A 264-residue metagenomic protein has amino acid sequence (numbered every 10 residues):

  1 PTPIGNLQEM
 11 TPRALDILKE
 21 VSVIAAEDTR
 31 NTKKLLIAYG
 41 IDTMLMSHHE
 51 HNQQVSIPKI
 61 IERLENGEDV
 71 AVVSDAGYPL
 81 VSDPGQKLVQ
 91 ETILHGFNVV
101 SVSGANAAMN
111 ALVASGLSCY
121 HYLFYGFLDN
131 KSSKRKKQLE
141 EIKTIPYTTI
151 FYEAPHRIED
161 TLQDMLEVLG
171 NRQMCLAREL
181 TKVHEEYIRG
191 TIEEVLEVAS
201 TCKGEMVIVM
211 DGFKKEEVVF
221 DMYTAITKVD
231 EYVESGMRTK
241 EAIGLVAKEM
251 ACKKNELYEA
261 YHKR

Functional and structural regions predicted by a protein language model:
P1-H51: Glycine-rich, flexible N-terminal cofactor/catalytic loop recognition
I4-G5, D75-P79, P155-R157, F213-K215: Short glycine-rich anion-binding loops that position phosphate/pyrophosphate groups of nucleotides and phosphorylated
L18-I24, G96-V100, T148-T149: Short active-site oxyanion
A26, S101-G104, F151, L176: General beta-strand structural signal in soluble alpha/beta enzymes
S47-Q54, L128-S132: Conserved helicase motor
R63, S133-I150: A charged, well-structured terminal subsegment
E65-Y125, D129: Short glycine-cluster motifs
T148, P155-K263: A contiguous loop/helix-start segment that scaffolds small-molecule binding in enzyme catalytic cores
